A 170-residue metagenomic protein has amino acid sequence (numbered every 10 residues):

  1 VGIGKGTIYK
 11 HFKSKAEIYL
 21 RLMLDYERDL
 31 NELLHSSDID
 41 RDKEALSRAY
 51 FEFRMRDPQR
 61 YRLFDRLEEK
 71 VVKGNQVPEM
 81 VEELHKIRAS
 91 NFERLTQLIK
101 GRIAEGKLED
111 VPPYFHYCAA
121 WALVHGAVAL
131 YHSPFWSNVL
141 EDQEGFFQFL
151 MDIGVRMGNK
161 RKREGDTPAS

Functional and structural regions predicted by a protein language model:
V1-E17: Helix-turn-helix
H11, K15, H35, Q76-E83 (+2 more regions): Short amphipathic alpha-helical segments at helix-loop
E17-S37, A45-E52, R66, K86 (+4 more regions): Alpha-helical structural segments
R21, H35-R62, H116-A120, T167: Hydrophobic alpha-helical connector segments
L22, Y26, L30, L34 (+5 more regions): Hydrophobic recognition helices of helix-based DNA-binding modules
N31, N75-K107, Y114-C118, Q148 (+1 more regions): Amphipathic alpha-helical packing segments from all-alpha helical-bundle domains
R56-E79, A129-S137: Amphipathic alpha-helical segments used for helix-helix packing
V81, A104-L150, R161-S170: Hydrophobic/aromatic-rich alpha-helical bundle segments in the mid-to-C-terminal region
